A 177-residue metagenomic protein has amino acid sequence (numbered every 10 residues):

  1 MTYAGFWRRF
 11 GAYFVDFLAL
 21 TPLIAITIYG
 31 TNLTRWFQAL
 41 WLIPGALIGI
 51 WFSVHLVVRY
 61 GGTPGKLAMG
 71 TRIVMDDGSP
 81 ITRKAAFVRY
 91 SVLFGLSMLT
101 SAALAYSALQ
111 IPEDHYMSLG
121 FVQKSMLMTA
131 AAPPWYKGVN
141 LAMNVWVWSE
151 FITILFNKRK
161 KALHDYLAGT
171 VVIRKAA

Functional and structural regions predicted by a protein language model:
M1-A177: Membrane-interfacial and juxtamembrane segments of integral membrane proteins
